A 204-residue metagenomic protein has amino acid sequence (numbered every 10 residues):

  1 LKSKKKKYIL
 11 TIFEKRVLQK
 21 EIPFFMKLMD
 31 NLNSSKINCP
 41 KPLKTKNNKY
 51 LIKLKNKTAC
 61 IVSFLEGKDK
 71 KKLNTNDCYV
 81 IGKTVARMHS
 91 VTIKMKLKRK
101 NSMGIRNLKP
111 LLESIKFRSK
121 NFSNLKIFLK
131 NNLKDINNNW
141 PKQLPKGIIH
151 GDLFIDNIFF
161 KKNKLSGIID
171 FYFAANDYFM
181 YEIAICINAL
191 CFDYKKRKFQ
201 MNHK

Functional and structural regions predicted by a protein language model:
L1-K5, I9-L10, P42, K134-Y181: Active-site acidic catalytic loop and adjacent metal/ATP-binding pocket of ATP-dependent phosphoryl transfer enzymes
K4-L97: ATP-binding pocket architecture of kinase catalytic cores
K27, Y79, G167, A184-C186: Glycine-rich, phosphate-binding/catalytic loops in enzymes
M29, S35, C39-L43, K49-I52 (+8 more regions): Structured catalytic core of nucleotide-sugar glycosyltransferases
C78, I105, F122-K126, M180 (+1 more regions): Short, structured helix-loop boundary elements
I93, L97, K109-G151, K161: An alpha-helical support segment within catalytic cores of ATP-dependent transferases
L97-G104: Short, glycine/acidic-rich hinge or "gate" loops at secondary-structure transitions that mediate conformational
M180-K204: Active-site activation/catalytic loop segments of kinase-like enzymes and analogous catalytic loops in related
